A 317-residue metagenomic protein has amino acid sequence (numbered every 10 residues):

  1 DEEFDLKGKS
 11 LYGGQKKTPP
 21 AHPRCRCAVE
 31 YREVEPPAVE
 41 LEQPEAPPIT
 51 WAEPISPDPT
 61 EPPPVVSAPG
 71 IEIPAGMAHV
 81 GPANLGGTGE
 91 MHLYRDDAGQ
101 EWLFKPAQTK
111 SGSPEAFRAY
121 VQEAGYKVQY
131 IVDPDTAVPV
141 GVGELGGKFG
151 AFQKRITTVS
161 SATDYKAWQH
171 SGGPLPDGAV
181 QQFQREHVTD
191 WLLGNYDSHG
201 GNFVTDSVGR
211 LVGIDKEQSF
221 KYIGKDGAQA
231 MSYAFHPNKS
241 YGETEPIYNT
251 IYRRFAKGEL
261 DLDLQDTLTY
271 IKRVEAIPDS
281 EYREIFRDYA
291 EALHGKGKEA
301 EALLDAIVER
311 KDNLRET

Functional and structural regions predicted by a protein language model:
D1-P64: Activation/maturation switch segments at domain boundaries
D5, S56, G86, D96 (+1 more regions): Acidic surface patches and DE-rich sequence motifs
G13-K17, V140-V142, G200-N202: Catalytic micro-motifs at enzyme active sites that drive phosphoryl/nucleotidyl and oxygen chemistry
R24-R26, M91, K148-G150, E186-V188 (+2 more regions): Extracellular structured ligand-interaction cores
Y31-E35, Q100, K110, T157-V159 (+3 more regions): Short loop/turn segments at secondary-structure transitions that flank enzyme active sites
P63-K166, D190, N195: Conserved ATP-binding subdomain of kinase catalytic cores across diverse folds
A119-Y126, I131-P134, H170-A228: Conserved kinase catalytic-core segment
D206, R210-T317: C-terminal catalytic region of ATP-dependent kinase domains
